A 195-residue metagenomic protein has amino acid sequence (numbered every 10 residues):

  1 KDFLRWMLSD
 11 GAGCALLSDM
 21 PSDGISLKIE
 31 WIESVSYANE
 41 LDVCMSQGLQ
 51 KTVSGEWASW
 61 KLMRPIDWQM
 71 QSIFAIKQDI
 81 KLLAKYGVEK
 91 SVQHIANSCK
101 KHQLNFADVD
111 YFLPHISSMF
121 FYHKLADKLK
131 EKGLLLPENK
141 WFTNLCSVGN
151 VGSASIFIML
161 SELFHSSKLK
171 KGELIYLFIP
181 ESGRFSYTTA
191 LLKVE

Functional and structural regions predicted by a protein language model:
K1-Y86, P180, L191-E195: Condensing-enzyme catalytic core mediating Claisen C-C bond formation in acyl metabolism
L17-S26, K100-N105, K170: Secondary-structure boundary elements
L62-S72, D79, A96-Q103, D108-Y111 (+1 more regions): Membrane-interfacial loop- and helix-cap regions that link adjacent transmembrane helices in polytopic membrane proteins
A84-C99, D110-E195: Claisen-condensing/thiolase-fold acyl-transfer catalytic domains that form or cleave C-C bonds in fatty acid
